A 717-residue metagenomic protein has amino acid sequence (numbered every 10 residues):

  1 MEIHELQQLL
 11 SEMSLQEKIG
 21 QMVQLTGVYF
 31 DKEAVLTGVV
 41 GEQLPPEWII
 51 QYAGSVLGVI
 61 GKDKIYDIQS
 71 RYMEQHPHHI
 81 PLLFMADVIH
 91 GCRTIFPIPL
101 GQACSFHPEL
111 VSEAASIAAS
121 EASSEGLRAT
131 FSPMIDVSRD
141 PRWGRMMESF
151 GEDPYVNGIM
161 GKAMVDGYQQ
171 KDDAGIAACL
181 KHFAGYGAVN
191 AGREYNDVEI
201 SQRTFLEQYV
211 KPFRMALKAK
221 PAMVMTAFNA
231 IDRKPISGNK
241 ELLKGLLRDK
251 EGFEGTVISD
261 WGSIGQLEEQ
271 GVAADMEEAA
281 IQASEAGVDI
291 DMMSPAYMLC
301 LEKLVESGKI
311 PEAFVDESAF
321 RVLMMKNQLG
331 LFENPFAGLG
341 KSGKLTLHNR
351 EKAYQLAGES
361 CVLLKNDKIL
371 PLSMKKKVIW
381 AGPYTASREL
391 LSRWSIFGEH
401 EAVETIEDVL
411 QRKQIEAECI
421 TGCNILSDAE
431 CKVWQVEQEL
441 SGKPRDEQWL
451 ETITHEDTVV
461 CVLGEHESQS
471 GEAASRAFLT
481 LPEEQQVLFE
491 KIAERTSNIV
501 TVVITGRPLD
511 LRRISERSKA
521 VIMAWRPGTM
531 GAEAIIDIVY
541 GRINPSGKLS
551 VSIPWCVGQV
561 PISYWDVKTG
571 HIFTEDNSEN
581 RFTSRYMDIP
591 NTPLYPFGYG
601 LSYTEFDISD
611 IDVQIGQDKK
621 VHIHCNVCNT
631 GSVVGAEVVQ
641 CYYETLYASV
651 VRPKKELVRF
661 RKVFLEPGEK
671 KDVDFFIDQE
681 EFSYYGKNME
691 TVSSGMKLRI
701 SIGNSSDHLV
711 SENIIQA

Functional and structural regions predicted by a protein language model:
M1-Y684, S693-H708, E712-A717: Glycoside hydrolase catalytic-domain context in secreted enzymes
G686-N688: Flexible, membrane-facing loop/turn or short amphipathic-helix motifs that contact lipid bilayers or gate lipid-binding
